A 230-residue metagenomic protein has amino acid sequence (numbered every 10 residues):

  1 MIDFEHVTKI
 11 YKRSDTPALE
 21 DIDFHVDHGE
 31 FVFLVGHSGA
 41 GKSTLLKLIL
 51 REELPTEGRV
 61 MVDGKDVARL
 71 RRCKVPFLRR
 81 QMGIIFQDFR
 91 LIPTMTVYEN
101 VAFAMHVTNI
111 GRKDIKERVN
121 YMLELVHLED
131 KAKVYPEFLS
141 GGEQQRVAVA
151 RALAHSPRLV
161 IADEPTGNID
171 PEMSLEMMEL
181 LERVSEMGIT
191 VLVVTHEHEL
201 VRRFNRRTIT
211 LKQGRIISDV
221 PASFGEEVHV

Functional and structural regions predicted by a protein language model:
M1, K9-D21, R71: A short, flexible loop at the N-terminus of ABC-type nucleotide-binding domains that lies
L50: Helix-to-loop junction immediately C-terminal to a conserved catalytic motif
G58-D66: Conserved ABC transporter NBD signature motif
M95-F103: Short coil-to-helix segment of the ABC ATPase nucleotide-binding domain corresponding to the Q-loop/switch region
Y135-L139, E143-Q145: Conserved ABC ATPase signature
A154-R158: A short, proline-enriched helix->beta-strand linker immediately N-terminal to the Walker B motif in ABC-type P-loop
V160-D163: Catalytic Walker B motif of ABC-type/P-loop ATPase nucleotide-binding domains
